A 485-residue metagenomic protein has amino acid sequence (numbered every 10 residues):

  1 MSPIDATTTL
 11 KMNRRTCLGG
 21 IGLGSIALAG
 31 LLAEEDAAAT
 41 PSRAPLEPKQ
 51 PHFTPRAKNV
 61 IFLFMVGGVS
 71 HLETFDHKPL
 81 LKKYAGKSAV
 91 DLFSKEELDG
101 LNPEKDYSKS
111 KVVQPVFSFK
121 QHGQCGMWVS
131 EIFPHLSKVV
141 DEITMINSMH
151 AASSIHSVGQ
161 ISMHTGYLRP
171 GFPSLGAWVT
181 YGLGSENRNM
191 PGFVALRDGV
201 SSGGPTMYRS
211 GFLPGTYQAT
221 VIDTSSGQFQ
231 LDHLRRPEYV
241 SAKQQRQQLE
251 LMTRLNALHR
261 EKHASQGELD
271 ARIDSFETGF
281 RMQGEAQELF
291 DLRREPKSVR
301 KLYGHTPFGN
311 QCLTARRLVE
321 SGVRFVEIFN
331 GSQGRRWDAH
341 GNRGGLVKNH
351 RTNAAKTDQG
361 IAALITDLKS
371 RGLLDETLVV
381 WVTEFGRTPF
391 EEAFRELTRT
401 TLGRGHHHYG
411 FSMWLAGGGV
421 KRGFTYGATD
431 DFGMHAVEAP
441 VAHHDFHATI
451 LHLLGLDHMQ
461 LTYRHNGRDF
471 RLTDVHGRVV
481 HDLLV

Functional and structural regions predicted by a protein language model:
M1-V485: Ligand-binding pockets and gating/stacking loops
